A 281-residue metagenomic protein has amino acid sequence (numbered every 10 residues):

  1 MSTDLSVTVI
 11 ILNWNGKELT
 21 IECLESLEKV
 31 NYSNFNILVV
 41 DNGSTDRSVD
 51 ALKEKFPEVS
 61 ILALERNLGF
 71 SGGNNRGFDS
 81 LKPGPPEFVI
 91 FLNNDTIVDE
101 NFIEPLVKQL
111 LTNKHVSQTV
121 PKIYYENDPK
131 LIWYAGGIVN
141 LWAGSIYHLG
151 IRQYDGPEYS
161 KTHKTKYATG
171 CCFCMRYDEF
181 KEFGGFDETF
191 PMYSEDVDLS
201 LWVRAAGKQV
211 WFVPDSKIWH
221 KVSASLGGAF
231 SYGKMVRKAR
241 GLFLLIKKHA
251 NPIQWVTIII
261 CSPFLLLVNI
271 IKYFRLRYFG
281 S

Functional and structural regions predicted by a protein language model:
N15, L27, N42-R47, L68: Conserved short acidic donor-positioning loop in nucleotide-sugar-dependent glycosyltransferases
E25-N34: Short, acidic, metal-binding catalytic loop of nucleotide-sugar glycosyltransferases
V49-G84: Conserved donor nucleotide-binding strand/loop of the catalytic core
E87, T96-Y134, V139-L141: Conserved donor NDP-sugar-binding/catalytic core segment of glycosyltransferases
V139-K166: Short, flexible, basic/aromatic active-site loop/helix in glycosyltransferases
K166-K217: A short, conserved alpha-helix in the catalytic core of glycosyltransferases
S231-S281: Non-catalytic, C-terminal membrane-associated alpha-helical segments of glycosyltransferases
